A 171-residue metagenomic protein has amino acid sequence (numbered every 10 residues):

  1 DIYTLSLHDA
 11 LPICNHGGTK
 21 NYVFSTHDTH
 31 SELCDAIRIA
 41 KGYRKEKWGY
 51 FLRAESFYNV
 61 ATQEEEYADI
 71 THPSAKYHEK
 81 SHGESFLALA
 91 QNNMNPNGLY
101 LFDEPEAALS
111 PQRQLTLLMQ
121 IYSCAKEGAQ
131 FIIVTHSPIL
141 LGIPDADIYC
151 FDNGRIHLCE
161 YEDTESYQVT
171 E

Functional and structural regions predicted by a protein language model:
D1-D9: Single conserved hydrophobic/aromatic residue that forms the stacking wall/gate of nucleotide- or nucleobase-binding
P12-T19, K126: Post-Walker A helix-loop "phosphate-sensing" segment adjacent to the P-loop in P-loop NTPases
H16-H82, E162-T170: Conserved nucleotide-sensing/catalytic segment adjacent to the nucleotide-binding pocket in NTP-handling enzymes
G49, L99-L101, Q130: Residue-level preference for the first positions of well-ordered beta-strands
K80-F102, Q112-C124: GG-anchored amphipathic helix commonly corresponding to the ABC/SMC/Rad50 NBD signature/C-loop
D103, I133-V134: Conserved D-loop beta-strand region of ABC ATPase nucleotide-binding domains
E106-A107: Short loop immediately C-terminal to the Walker-B catalytic DE motif in ABC-type ATPase nucleotide-binding domains
Q112-Q130, S137-E171: C-terminal lobe/lid and adjacent interdomain/linker elements of RecA-like ASCE P-loop ATPase modules
